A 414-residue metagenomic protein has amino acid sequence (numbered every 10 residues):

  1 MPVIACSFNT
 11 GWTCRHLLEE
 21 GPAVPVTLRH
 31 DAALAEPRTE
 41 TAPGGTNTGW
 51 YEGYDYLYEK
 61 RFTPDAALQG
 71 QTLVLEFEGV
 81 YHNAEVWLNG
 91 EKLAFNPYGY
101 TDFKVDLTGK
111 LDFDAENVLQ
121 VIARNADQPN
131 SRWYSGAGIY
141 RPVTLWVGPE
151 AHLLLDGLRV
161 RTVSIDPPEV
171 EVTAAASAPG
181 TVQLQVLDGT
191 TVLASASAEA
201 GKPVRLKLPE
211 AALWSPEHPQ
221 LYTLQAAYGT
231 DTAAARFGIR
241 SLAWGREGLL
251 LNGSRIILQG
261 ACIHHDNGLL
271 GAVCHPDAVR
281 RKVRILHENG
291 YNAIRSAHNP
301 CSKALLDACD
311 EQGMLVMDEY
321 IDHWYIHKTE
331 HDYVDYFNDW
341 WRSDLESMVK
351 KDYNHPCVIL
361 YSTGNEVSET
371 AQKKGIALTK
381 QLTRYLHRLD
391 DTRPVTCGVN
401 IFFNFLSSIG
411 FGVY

Functional and structural regions predicted by a protein language model:
P2, G157-T162, Q225-H287, D307: N-terminal carbohydrate-binding accessory modules
I4-L18, A32, T48, E52-L153 (+4 more regions): Accessory beta-strand-rich segments of carbohydrate-active enzymes
A84-W87, V186, A226, L249: Short aromatic-centered micro-motifs
G90, V143, Y222, G253 (+3 more regions): Conserved, mostly hydrophobic/aromatic
A94-P97, A196-A198, Y228, A235 (+2 more regions): Short hydrophobic alpha-helix segments
D112-D114, T173-G245: Extended acidic/polar, glycine-enriched regions that form or flank non-catalytic beta-rich accessory modules
E150-A178: Surface beta-strand/loop "capping" patches
R284, A293-Y414: Substrate-binding/catalytic cleft of secreted carbohydrate-active enzymes, primarily glycoside hydrolases
